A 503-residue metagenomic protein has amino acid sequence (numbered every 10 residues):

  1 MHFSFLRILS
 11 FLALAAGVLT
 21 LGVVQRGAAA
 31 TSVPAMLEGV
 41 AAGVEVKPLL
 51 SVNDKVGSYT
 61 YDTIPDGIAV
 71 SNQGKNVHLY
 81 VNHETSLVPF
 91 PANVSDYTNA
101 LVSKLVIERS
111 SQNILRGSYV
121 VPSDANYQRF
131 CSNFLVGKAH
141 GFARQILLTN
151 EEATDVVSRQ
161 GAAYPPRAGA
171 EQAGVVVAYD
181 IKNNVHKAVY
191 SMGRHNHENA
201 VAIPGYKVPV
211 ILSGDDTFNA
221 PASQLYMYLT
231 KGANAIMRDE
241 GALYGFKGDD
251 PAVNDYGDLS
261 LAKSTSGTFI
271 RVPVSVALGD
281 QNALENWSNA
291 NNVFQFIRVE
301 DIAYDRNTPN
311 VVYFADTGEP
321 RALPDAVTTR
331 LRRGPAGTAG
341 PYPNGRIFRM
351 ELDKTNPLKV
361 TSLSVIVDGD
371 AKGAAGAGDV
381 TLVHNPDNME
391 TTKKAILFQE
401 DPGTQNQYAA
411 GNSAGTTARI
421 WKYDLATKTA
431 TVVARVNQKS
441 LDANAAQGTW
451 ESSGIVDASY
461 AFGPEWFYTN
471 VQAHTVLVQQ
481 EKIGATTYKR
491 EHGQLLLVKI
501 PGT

Functional and structural regions predicted by a protein language model:
M1-H2, T20: Universal eukaryotic N-terminal targeting presequences
H2-L12: Bacterial N-terminal signal peptides that target proteins for export
S10-F11, V23, D216: Intrinsically disordered, low-complexity repeat segments enriched in small/polar residues
F11-L19: Sec-dependent N-terminal signal peptides of Gram-positive bacterial secreted proteins and lipoproteins
V18-R26: C-terminal segment of classical bacterial N-terminal signal peptides
R26-T503: Sequence/structural signature of beta-propeller domains
